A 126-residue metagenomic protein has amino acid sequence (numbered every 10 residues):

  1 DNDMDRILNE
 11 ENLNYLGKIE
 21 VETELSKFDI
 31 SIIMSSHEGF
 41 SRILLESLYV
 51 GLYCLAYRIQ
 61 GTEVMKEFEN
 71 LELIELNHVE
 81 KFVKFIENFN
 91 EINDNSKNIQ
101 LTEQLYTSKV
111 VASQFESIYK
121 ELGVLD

Functional and structural regions predicted by a protein language model:
D3-K18: Nucleotide-activated donor-binding/catalytic signature segment of Leloir-type glycosyltransferases, i.e., the conserved
E22, S41, L45-Y49, Q60-V64: Short alpha-helical segment that forms part of, or immediately flanks, the ligand-binding pocket in carbohydrate-active
D29, G51: A short alpha->beta transition loop at the rim of the catalytic pocket in nucleotide-sugar-dependent
S36: Aromatic "clamp/platform" in nucleotide-sugar-dependent glycosyltransferases that forms part of the donor/acceptor
Y53-A56: Short hydrophobic beta-strand element within catalytic cores of glycosyltransferases and related nucleotide-activated
F68-E80, E87-E91: Conserved acidic donor-binding segment of nucleotide-sugar-dependent glycosyltransferases
N90-L125: A charged, aromatic-enriched C-terminal amphipathic alpha-helix characteristic of glycosyltransferases across folds
